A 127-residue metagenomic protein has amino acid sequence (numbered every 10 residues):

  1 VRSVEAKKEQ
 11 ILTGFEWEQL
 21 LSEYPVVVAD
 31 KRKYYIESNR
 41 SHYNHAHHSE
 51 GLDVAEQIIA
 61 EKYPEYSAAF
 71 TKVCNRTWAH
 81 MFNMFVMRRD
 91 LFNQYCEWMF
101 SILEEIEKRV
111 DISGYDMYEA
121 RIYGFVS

Functional and structural regions predicted by a protein language model:
V1-S127: ER/Golgi luminal nucleotide-sugar-dependent glycosyltransferases, focusing on the catalytic module
